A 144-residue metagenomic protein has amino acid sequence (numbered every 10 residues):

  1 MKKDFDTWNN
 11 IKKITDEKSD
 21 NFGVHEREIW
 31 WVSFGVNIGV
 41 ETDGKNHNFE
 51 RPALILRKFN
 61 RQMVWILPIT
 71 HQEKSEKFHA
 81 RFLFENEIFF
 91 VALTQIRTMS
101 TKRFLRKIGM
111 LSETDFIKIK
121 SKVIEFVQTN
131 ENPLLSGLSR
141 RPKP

Functional and structural regions predicted by a protein language model:
M1-N9, F82-P144: C-terminal terminal-subdomain/extension
K13-D20: Short alpha-helix capping/helix-loop boundary micro-motifs
G35-V40: Short, charged beta-turn/beta-strand-edge "cap" motif at the junction between a beta-strand and an adjacent loop
T42-N86: Compact nucleic-acid interaction/catalytic patches
